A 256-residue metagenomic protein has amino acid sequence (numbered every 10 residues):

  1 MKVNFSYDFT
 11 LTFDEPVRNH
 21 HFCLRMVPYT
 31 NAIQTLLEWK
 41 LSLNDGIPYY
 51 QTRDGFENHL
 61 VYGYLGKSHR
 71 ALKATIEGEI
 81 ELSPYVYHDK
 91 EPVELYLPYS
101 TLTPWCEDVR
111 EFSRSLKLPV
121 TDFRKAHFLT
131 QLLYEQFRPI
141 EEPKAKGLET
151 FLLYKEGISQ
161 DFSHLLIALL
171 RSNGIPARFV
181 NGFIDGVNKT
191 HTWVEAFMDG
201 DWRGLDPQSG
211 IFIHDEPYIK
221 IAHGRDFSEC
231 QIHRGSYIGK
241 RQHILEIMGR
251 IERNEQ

Functional and structural regions predicted by a protein language model:
M1-D108, G174-I175: Linear, non-domain "peripheral" regions
F13-E15, L118, D201-R203: A generic structural motif
R18, E57, G66, S100-T103 (+7 more regions): Generic, ordered loop/turn and secondary-structure boundary motif
V27-L37, L148-D161: Short low-complexity stretches enriched in small and charged residues
W39, Y49, A177, E246-E255: Generic structural motif
G55-F56, L60, G147, G200 (+1 more regions): Residue-level signal for pocket-adjacent positions within structured domains
L82-P84, H88-G157, L165-I167, T190-H191 (+2 more regions): Secondary-structure boundary elements
D161-R241, L245: Hydrophobic/aromatic-rich core segments of domains that either
